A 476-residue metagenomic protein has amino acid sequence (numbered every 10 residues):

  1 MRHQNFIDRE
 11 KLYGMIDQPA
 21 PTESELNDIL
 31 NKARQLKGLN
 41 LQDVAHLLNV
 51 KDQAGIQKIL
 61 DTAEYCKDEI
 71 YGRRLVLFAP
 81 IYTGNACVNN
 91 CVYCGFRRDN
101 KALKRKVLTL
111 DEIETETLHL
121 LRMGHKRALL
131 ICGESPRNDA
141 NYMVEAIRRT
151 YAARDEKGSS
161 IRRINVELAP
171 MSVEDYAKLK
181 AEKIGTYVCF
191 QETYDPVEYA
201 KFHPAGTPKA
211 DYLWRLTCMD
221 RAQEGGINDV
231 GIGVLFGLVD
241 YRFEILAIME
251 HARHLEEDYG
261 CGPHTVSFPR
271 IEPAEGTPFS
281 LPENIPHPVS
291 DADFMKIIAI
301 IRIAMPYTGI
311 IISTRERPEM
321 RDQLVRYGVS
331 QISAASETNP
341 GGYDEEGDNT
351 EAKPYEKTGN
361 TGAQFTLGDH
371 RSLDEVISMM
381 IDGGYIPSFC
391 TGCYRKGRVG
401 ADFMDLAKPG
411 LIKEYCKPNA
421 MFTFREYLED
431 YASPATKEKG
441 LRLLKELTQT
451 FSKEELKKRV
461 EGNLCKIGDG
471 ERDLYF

Functional and structural regions predicted by a protein language model:
M1-F78, C390-R395, P418, F422-Y427 (+2 more regions): Flexible, acidic/Gly-rich N-terminal and inter-domain linker regions that tether and position cofactor-handling modules
L36, A63, C91, L130 (+5 more regions): Conserved, mostly hydrophobic/aromatic
Y65, E69-E112: Canonical Radical SAM [4Fe-4S] cluster-binding loop centered on the CxxxCxxC motif and its immediate flanking residues
A79, T117, V144-Y151, Y176 (+5 more regions): Generic structural signal for well-ordered alpha-helices, preferentially at hydrophobic/aromatic core positions
R98-E114, H119-I232, F236-L238, G260-S267 (+1 more regions): Core AdoMet radical
Y142-A152, A181-G185, D240-D258, R321-A334 (+1 more regions): Short, electropositive alpha-helical surface patch
T186, L213-T277, H287-E319, R326 (+2 more regions): Conserved C-terminal portion of the radical SAM core fold that forms the substrate/S-adenosylmethionine-binding
D344-D369: C-terminal helical cap(s) of enzyme catalytic domains, especially alpha/beta-barrels
